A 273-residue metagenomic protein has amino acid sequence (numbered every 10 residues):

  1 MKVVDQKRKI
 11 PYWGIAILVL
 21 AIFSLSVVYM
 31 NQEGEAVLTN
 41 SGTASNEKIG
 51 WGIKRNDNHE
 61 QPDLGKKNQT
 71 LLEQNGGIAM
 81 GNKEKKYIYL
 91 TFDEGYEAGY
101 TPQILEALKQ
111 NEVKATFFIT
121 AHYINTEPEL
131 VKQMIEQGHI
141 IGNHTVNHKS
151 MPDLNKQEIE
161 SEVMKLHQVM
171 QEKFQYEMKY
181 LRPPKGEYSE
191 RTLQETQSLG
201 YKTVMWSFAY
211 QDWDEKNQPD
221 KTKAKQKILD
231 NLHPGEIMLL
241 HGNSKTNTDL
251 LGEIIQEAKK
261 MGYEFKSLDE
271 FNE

Functional and structural regions predicted by a protein language model:
K2-T91, E97-L105, Q110, T126 (+2 more regions): N-terminal pre-catalytic segment of deacetylase/amide-hydrolase enzymes
R8-I10, P183, G242: Hydrophobic alpha-helical segments, especially transmembrane helices and their immediate juxtamembrane helical caps
K85-I88, A98-Y100, K109-L239: Metal-dependent polysaccharide deacetylase catalytic core of the NodB/CE4 family, i.e., the active-site-bearing domain
F92-E94, G242-N243: Short acidic donor-binding/metal-coordinating loop in glycosyltransferase active sites
L105, H167, L229, G252-I255: Non-transmembrane alpha-helical segments in soluble domains of secreted/periplasmic/extracellular proteins
H233-D269: Catalytic grooves of carbohydrate-active enzymes
